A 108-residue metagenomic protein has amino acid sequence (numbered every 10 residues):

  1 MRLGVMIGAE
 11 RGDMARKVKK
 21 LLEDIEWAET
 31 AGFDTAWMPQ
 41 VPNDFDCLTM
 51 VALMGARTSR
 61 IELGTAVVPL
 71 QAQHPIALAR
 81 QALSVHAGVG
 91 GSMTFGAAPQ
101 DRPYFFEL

Functional and structural regions predicted by a protein language model:
M1-L63: N-terminal beta1-alpha1-beta2 module of alpha/beta enzyme domains
R2-A15, A72-L108: Flexible, glycine-rich active-site loops centered on histidine and acidic residues that chelate a metal or position
V41-F45, V68-Q73: Glycine-rich "substrate-gating" loop/helix at the edge of Rossmann-like oxidoreductase active sites
E62-V68, T94-F95: A short, GP-enriched loop/loop-strand-helix hinge that lies immediately N-terminal to, or at the N-terminal rim
